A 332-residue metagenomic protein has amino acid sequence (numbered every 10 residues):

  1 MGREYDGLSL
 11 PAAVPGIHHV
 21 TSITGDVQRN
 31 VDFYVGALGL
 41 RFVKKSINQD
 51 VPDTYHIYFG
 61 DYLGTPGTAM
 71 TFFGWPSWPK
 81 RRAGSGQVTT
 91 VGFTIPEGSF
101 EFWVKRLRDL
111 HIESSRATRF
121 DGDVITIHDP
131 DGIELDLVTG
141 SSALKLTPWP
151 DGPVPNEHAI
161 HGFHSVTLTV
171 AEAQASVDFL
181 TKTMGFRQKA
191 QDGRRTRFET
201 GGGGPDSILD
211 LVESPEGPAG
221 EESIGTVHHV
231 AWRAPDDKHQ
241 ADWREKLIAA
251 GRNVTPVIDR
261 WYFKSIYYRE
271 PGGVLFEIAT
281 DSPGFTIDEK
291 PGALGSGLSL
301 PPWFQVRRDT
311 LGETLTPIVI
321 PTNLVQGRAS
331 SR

Functional and structural regions predicted by a protein language model:
M1-P11, S46, E101-G162, D192-D210 (+1 more regions): Vicinal oxygen chelate
G2-G7, A69, F73-R82, G140-S141 (+2 more regions): Peripheral, non-catalytic segments flanking oxidoreductase cores
D6-S9, W78-R81, G152-P155, S214-E221: Short beta-strand/turn micro-motifs at beta-sheet edges
P15-G25, P76-R106, D123-H128, H161-A171 (+2 more regions): Vicinal oxygen chelate
I23-P66, D109, S115-A117, D121-H128 (+4 more regions): Core segments of cupin and vicinal oxygen chelate
K44-Q49, F59-F93: Conserved donor-binding loop and adjoining core beta-sheet/short helix segment in diverse acyl/aminoacyl transferases
G60, F73, L137-V138, L168-T169 (+7 more regions): A structural feature that tracks compact, well-ordered secondary-structure segments with a strong bias toward
F198-I258: A compositional/structural signature marking long, glycine- and acidic/polar-rich segments with frequent tryptophans
